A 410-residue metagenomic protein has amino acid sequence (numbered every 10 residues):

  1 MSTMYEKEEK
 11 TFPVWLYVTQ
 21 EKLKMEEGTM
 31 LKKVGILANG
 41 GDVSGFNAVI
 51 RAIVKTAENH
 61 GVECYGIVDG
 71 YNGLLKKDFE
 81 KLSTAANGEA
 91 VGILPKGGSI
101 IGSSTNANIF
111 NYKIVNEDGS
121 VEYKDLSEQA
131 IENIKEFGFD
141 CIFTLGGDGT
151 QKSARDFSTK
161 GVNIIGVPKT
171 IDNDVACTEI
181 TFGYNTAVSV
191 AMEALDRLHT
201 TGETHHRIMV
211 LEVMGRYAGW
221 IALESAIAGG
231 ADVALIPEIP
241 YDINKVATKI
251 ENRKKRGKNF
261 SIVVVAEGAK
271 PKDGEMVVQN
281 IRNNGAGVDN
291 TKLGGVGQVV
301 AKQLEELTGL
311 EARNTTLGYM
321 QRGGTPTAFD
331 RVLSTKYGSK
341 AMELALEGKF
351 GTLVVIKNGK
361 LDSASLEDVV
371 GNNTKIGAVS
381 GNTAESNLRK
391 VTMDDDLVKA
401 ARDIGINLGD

Functional and structural regions predicted by a protein language model:
E8-T29: Short, Lys/Arg-enriched N-terminal segments with co-localized hydrophobic residues within the first ~10-30 amino acids
E26-N39, V49-G138, G149, G268-M276 (+8 more regions): A cross-family phosphate/adenosyl-ligand binding-site feature
L37-A38, I67-V68, I93, G102 (+8 more regions): Short beta-strand segments
V43-I53, L74-L75, K124, E128 (+7 more regions): Short glycine/serine/threonine-rich phosphate/pyrophosphate-binding segments that cradle anionic phosphate groups
R51-H60, E80-A86, D156-G166, F182-T186 (+1 more regions): A glycine- and small-aliphatic-rich helix-loop capping segment at beta-alpha/alpha-beta transitions that lines
Y65, F157-T181, L235-I239: Short, acidic/small-residue loops that bind anionic groups at enzyme active sites
N133, T144-G146, K152-D156, Y184-G202 (+1 more regions): Accessory alpha-helical/coil subdomains and C-terminal extensions that flank or cap enzyme catalytic cores
